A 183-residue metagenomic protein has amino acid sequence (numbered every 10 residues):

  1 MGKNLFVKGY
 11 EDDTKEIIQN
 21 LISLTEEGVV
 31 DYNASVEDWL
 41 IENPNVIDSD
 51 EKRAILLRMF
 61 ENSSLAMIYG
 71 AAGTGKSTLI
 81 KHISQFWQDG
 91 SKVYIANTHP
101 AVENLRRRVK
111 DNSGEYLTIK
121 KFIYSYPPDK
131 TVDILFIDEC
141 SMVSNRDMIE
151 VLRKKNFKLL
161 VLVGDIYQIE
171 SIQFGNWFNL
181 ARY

Functional and structural regions predicted by a protein language model:
M1-Y183: Conserved ATP-binding/catalytic motifs of P-loop helicase motor domains
